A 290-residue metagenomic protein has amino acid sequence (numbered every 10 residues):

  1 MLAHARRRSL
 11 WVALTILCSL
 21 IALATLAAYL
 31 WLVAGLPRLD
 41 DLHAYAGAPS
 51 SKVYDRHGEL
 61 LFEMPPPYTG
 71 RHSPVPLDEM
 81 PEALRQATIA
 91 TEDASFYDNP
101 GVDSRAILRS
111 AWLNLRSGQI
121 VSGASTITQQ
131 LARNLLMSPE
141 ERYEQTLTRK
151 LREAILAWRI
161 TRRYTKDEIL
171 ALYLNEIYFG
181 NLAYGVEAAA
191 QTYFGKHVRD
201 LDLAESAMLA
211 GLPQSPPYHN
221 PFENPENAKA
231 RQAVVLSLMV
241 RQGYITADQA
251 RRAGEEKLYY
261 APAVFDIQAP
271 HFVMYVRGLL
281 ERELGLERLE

Functional and structural regions predicted by a protein language model:
M1-Y54, S95, L115: N-terminal type II signal-anchor transmembrane helix that functions as the membrane-insertion/stop-transfer segment
S9-A13, E82-A83, R149-E153: Residue-level signature of transmembrane alpha-helical entry/exit and packing/kink sites in multi-pass membrane
T25-L26, L30, Q119-E290: Non-catalytic, structured segments within soluble enzyme domains
L32-A83, A87: Terminal hydrophobic membrane-targeting helix
Y45, P76-I127, G185-E187: Flexible, acidic/glycine-enriched loop-and-adjacent beta/alpha segments that face the extracytoplasmic/periplasmic side
R56, M64, T91-A94, E176 (+1 more regions): Residues immediately flanking
E63-S73, I89, L113, Q214-P217 (+2 more regions): Acidic/histidine-rich, surface-exposed loop or edge segments in extracytoplasmic proteins
